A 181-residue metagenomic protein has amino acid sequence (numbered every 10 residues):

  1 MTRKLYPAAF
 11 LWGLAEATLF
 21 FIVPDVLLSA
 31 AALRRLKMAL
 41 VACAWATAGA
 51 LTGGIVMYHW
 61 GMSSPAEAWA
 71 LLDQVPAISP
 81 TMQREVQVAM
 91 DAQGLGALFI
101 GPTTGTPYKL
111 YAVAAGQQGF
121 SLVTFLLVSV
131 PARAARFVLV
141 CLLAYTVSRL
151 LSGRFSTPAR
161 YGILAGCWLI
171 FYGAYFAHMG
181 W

Functional and structural regions predicted by a protein language model:
M1-R3, V56-W60, M82-V86: Short hydrophobic/aromatic-rich motifs at helix boundaries and adjacent loops
T2-W45, Q87-L150, I170-M179: Hydrophobic alpha-helical membrane segments of integral membrane proteins
A46-I55, A165-L169: Alpha-helical transmembrane spans of integral membrane proteins, capturing the lipid-embedded, hydrophobic core of TM
A50-Q74: Transmembrane alpha-helix/helix-exit interface in multi-pass inner-membrane proteins
L51-M57, I78-Q83, Q93-G94, A114: Short, functional N-terminal and low-complexity linear motifs
E67-Q93, S156-W181: Selective transmembrane alpha-helices of multi-pass membrane proteins
L150-S156: Flexible interhelical linker loops that connect adjacent transmembrane helices in multi-pass membrane transporters
